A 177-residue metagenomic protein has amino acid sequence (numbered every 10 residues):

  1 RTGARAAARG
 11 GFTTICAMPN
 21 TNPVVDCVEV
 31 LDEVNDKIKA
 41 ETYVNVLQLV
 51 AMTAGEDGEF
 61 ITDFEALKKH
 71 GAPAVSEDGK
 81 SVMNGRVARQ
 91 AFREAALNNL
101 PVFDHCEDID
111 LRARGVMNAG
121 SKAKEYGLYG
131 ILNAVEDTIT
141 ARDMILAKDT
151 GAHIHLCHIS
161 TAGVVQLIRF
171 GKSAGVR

Functional and structural regions predicted by a protein language model:
R1, P19-T21, L47-F60, Y126-A134: Active-site mouth loops of central-metabolism enzymes
R1-E41: Metal-associated gating/positioning segment near the N- to mid-region
G3, V30, V34, T42 (+3 more regions): Generic hydrophobic, aliphatic-rich segments that mediate packing or membrane embedding
F12-A17, Y43-L47, A119-L128: Gly-rich Lys/Arg/Thr-decorated short loops/hinges at beta-loop-alpha junctions or inter-strand turns that position
P19-V24, V50-T53, G79-S81, H158-I159: Conserved short loop/turn motifs at secondary-structure junctions
C27-L49, R93-E107: Alpha-helix-loop-beta-strand connector modules within alpha/beta enzyme cores
K37, E41-V50, A54-D57, T62 (+2 more regions): Hydrophobic alpha-helical hairpins/lids featuring a short glycine-rich hinge
I61-R177: Histidine/acidic residue-rich metal-binding segments in metalloenzymes
